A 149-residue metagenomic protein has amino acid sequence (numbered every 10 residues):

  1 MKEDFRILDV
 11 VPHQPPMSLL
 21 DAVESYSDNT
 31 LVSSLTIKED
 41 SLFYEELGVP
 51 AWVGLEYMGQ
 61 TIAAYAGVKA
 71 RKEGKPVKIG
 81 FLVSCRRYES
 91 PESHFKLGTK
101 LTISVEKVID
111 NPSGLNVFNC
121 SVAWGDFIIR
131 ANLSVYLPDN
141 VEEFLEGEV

Functional and structural regions predicted by a protein language model:
M1-I7, K100-I103: Short Pro/Gly-enriched beta-strand edge/turn motifs at strand-loop
L8, D21-E24, E106-V108: Conserved positions in beta-strands of structured domains
P15-P50: Catalytic strand-loop segment that frames the active site of acyl-thioester-processing enzymes
D21-S25, R87, N132: Extracellular/lumenal ectodomain signal focusing on beta-strand-rich modules and carbohydrate-recognition contexts
E24-S27, E89, H94, I109-N111 (+1 more regions): A generic structural motif
P50-G74: Active-site helix/loop of acyl-thioester processing domains in fatty-acid/polyketide metabolism, spanning hotdog-fold
A66-T102: Hydrophobic beta-strand-centered segment that forms part of the acyl-chain substrate-binding groove
L97-T102, E106-V149: HotDog/MaoC-like acyl-thioester-processing domains
